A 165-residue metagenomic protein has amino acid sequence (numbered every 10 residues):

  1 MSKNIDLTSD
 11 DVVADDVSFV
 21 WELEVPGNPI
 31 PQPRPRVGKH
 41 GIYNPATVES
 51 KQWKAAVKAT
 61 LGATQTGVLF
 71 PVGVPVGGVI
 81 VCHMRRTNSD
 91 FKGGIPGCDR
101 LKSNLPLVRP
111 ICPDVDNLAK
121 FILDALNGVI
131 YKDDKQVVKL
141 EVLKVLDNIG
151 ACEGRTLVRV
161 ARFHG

Functional and structural regions predicted by a protein language model:
S2-G165: Acidic, proline/glycine-enriched N-terminal capping motif
